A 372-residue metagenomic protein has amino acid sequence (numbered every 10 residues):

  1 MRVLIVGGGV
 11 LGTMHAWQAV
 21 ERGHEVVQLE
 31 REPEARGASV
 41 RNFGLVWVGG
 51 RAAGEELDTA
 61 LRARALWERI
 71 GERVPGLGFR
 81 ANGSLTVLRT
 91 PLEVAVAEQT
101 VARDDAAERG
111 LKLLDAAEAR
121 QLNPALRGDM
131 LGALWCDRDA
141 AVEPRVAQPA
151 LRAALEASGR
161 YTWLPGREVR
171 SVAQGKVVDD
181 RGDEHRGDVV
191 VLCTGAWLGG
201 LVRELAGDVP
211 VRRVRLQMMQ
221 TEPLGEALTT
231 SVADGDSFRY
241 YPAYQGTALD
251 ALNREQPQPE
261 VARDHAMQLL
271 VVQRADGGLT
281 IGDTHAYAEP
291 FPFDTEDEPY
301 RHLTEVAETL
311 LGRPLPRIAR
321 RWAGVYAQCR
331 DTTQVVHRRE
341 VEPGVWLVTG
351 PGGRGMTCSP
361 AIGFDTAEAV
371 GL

Functional and structural regions predicted by a protein language model:
R2-V27: N-terminal Rossmann-like FAD-binding beta1-loop-alpha1 element of flavoenzymes
V20-V40: Glycine-rich FAD pyrophosphate-binding loop
F43-L122: Dinucleotide-binding Rossmann-like beta1-alpha1 core, especially the glycine-rich loop that anchors the ADP
D58, V87-V96, L134-A153, D294-P299 (+1 more regions): Short beta-strand to alpha-helix junction loop
G76-T86, L113, R120-S158, T284-A288 (+1 more regions): Helix-loop-beta segment of a Rossmann-like dinucleotide-binding subdomain
T162-K176: A conserved short coil-to-beta-strand element within the FAD-binding core of flavoproteins
D179, D183-Q273, E289, F293-D294: Flavin-dependent oxidoreductases
A266-Q268, R274-T280, A286-L372: C-terminal catalytic lobe of FAD-dependent flavoproteins
